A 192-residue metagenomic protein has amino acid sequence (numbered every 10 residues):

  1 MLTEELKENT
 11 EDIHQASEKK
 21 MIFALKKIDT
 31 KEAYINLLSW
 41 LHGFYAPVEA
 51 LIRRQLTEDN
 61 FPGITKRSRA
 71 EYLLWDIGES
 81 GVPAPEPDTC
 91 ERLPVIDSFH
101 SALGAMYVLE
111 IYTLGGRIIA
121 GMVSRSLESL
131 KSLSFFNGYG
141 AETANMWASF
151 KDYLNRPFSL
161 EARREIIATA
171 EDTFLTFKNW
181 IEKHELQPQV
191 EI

Functional and structural regions predicted by a protein language model:
M1-I192: Metal- and O2-centered redox machinery and metal/ROS homeostasis
